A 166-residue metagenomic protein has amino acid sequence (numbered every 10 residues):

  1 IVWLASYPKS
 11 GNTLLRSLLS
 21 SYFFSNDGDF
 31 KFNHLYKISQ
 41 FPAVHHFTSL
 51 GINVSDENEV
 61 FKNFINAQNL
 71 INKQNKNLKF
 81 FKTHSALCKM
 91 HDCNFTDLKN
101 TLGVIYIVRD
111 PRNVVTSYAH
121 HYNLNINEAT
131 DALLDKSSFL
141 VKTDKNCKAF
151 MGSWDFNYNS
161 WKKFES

Functional and structural regions predicted by a protein language model:
I1-E165: PAPS-dependent sulfotransferase catalytic domain
